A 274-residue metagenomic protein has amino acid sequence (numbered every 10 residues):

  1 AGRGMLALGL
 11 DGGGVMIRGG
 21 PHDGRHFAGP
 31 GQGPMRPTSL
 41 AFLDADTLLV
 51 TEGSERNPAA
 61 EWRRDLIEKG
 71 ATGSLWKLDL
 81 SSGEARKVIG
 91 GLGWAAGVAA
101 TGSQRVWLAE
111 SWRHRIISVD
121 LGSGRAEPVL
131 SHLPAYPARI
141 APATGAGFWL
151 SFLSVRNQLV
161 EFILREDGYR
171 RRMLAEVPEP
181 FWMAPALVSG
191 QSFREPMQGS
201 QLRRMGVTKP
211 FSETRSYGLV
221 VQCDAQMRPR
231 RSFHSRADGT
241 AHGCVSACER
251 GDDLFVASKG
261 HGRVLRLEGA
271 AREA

Functional and structural regions predicted by a protein language model:
A1-A274: Sequence-structural signature of mature extracellular/luminal beta-sheet repeat domains, prominently beta-propellers
